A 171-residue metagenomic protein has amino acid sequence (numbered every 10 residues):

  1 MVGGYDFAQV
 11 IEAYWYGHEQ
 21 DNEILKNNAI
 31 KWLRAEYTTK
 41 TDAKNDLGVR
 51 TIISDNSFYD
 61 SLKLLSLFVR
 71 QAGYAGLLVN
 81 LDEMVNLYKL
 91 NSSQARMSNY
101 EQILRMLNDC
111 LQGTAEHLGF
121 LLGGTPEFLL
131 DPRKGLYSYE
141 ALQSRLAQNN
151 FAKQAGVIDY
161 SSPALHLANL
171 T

Functional and structural regions predicted by a protein language model:
M1-A72: P-loop NTPase nucleotide-binding core
T51, D55, S92-M97: Flexible, glycine- and charge-enriched loops at secondary-structure boundaries
A72-G73, A95-K153, S161-S162: Sensor-1/coupling segment of RecA-like P-loop NTPase cores
L78: Hydrophobic "anchor" residues on beta-strands that sit immediately upstream of conserved functional sites
L81-N86: Walker B catalytic acidic pair
L87-N91, L129-L130: Catalytic P-loop NTPase motifs of RecA-like helicase/translocase cores
L90-R96, L167-L170: Short, contiguous acidic/charged loop-to-helix segments that flank catalytic cores in large enzymes
G156, A164-T171: Extended charged low-complexity segments that act as oligomerization/scaffolding linkers
